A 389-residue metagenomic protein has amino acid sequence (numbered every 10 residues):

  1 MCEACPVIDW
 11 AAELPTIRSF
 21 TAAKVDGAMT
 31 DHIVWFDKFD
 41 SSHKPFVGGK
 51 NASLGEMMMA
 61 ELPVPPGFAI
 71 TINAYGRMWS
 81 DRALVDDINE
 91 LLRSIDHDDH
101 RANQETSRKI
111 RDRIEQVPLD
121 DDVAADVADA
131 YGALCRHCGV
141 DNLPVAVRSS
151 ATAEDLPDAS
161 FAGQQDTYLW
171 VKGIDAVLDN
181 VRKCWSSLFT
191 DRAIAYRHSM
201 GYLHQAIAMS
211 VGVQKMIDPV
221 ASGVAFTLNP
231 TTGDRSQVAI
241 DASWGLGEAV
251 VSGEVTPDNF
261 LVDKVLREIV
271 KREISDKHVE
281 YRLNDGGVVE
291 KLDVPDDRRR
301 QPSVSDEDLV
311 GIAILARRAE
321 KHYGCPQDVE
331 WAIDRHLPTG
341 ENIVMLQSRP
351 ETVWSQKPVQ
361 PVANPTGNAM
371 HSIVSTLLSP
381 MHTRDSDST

Functional and structural regions predicted by a protein language model:
C2-C5: Cysteine-centered motifs
F20-S210, A221, R300-E307, G311-L315 (+9 more regions): N-terminal beta-alpha lobe that positions the nucleotide/phosphoryl donor in ATP/NTP-coupled carboxylate activation
A153, P219, L246, E351-W354: Short loop/turn segments at secondary-structure transitions that flank enzyme active sites
A159, L169-W170, N180-V181, Q214 (+3 more regions): Beta-strand scaffold of nucleotide-dependent catalytic cores
A242-D328, I333, M370-T389: Conserved catalytic alpha/beta cores of large enzymes that bind or transform nucleotide phosphates and polynucleotides
G247-E254, T352-N364: A short, polar/charged loop-to-alpha-helix boundary motif
